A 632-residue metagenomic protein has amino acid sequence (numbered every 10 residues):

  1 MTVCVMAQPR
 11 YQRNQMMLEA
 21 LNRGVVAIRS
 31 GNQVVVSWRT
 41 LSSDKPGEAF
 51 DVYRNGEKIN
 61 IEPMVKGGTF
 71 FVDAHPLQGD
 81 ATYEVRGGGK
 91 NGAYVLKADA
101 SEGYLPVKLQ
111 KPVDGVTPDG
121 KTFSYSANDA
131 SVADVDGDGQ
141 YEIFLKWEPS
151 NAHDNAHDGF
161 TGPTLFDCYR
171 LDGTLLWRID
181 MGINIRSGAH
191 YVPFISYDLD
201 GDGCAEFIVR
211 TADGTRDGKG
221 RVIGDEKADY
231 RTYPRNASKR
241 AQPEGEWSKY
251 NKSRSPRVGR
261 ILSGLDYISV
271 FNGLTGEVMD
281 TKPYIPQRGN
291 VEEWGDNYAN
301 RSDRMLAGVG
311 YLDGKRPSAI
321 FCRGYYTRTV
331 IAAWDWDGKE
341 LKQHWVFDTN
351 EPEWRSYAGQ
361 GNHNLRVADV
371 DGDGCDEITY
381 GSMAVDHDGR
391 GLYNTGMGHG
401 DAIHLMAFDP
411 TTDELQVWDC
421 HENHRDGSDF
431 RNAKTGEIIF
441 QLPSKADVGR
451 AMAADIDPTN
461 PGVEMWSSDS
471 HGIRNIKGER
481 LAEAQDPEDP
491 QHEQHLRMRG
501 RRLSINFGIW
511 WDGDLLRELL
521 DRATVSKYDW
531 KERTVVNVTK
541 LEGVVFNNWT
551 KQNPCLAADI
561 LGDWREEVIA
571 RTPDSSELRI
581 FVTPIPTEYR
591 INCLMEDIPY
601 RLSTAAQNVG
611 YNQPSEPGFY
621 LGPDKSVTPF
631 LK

Functional and structural regions predicted by a protein language model:
V5-P9: Boundary at the C-terminal end of the N-terminal hydrophobic targeting segment
R13-G24, G31, T40-K45, I61-K632: Beta-propeller-forming repeat regions
A27, Q33-S37, D51: An N-terminal, helix-rich hydrophobic module
L41-N55: Solvent-exposed loop/turn segments flanking beta-strands in beta-repeat/beta-sandwich domains
R54-G56, H387-D388: Short strand-turn-strand beta-turns centered on an Asx-Gly dipeptide
